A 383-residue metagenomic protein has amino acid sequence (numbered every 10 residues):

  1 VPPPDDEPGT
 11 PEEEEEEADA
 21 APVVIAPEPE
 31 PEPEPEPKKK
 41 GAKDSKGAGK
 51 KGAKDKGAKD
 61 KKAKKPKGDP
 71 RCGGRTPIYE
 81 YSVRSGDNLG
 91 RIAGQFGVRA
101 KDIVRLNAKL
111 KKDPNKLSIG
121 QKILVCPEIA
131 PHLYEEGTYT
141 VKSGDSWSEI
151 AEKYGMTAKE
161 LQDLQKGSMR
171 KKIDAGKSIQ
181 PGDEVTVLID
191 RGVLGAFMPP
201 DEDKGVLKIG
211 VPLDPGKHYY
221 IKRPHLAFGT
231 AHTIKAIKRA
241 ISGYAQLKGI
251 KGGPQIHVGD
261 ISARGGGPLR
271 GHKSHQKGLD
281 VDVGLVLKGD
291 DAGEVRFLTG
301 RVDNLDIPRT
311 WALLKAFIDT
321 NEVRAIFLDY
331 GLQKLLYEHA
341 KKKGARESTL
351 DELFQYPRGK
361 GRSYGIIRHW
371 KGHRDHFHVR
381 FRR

Functional and structural regions predicted by a protein language model:
V1-R84, H132, T138, K142-S143: Compositionally biased, proline/threonine/alanine/serine-rich low-complexity intrinsically disordered stretches
A63-D102, Q121, P127-D163: Primarily a LysM-type cell-wall glycan-binding module
P77-S82, N88-I92, E135-T140, S146-I150 (+4 more regions): Second-shell loop/turn segments in exported
V104-D113, Q162-A175: Short acidic beta-strand-loop surface patches of small beta-rich interaction domains
I119-G120, K251-H272, D329-H339: Acidic helix-start/capping segments at beta-turn-to-alpha-helix junctions
F197-V258, A312, D319, V323: Active-site acidic/histidine clusters and adjacent loop/turn architecture that either coordinate catalytic ions
S274-T310: Mid-length scaffold segments of soluble, non-membrane domains
V295-R383: Catalytic cores and adjacent binding grooves of peptidoglycan-active enzymes
